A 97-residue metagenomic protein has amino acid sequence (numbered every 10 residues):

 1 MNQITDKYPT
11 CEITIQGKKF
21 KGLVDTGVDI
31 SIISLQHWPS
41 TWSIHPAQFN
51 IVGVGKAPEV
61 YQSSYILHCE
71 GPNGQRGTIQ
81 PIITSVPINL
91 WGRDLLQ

Functional and structural regions predicted by a protein language model:
M1-Q3: Short glycine- and acidic-rich boundary segments immediately preceding or forming the N-terminal edge of structured
Y8, T14-Q97: Aspartic protease
